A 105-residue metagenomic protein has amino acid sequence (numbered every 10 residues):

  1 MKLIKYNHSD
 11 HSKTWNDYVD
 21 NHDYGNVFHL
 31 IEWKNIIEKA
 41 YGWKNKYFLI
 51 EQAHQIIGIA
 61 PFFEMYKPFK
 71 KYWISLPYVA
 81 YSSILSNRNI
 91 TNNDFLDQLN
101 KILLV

Functional and structural regions predicted by a protein language model:
M1-V105: N-acyltransferase acceptor-side catalytic subdomain
